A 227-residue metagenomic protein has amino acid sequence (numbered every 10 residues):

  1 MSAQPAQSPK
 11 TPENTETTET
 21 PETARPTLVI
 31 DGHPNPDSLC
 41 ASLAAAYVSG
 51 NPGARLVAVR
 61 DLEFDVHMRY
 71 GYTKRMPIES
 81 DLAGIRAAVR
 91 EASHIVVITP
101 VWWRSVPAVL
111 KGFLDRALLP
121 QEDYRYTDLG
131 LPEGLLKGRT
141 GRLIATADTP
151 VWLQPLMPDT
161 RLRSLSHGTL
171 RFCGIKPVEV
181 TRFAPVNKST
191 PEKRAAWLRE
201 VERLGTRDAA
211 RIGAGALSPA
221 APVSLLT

Functional and structural regions predicted by a protein language model:
M1-K10, E16-D123, K188, L198-T227: N-terminal beta1-alpha1-beta2 submodule of the flavodoxin-like/Rossmannoid cofactor-binding fold
E91, A108-T227: FMN-binding flavodoxin-like domain, especially the glycine-rich phosphate-binding loop
